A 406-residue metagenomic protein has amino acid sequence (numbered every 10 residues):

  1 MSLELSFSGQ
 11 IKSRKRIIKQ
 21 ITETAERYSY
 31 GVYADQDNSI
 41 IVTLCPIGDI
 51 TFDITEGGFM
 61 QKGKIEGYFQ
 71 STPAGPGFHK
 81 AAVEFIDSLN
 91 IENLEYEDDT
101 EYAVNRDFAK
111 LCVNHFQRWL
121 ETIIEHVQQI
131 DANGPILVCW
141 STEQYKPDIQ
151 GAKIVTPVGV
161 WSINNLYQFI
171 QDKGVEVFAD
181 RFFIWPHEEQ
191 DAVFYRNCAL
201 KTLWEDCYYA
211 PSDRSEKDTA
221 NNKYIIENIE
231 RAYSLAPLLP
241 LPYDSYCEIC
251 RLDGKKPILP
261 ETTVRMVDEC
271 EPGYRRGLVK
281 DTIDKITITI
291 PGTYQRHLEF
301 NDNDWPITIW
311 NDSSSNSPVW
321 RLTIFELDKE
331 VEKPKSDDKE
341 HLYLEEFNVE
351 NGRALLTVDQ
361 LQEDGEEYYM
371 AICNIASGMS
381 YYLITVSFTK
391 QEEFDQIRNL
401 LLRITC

Functional and structural regions predicted by a protein language model:
M1-R275, D281, N303-P306, W310-P318: Acidic (Asp/Glu-rich) sequence patches and key acidic residues that form negatively charged surfaces used
I11-Q20, E330-S336, F394-D395: Short, conserved charged micro-motifs
G67-P73, E97-D98, R321-T323, G378-T389: Short, well-ordered beta-strand elements
D99-N105, L327-D328, V386-Q391: Short, solvent-exposed aromatic-acidic interface loops
C270-P272, T289-T293, S313-S317, N374-Y381: Short, solvent-exposed coil/turn segments at beta-strand boundaries
T282, T287, K333-E392: Signature of long, low-cysteine stretches enriched in small and polar/charged residues
T282-D337: Secretory pathway targeting signatures of secreted, lumenal, and periplasmic proteins
I288, T293-R296, M379-C406: Surface-exposed amphipathic alpha-helical segments
